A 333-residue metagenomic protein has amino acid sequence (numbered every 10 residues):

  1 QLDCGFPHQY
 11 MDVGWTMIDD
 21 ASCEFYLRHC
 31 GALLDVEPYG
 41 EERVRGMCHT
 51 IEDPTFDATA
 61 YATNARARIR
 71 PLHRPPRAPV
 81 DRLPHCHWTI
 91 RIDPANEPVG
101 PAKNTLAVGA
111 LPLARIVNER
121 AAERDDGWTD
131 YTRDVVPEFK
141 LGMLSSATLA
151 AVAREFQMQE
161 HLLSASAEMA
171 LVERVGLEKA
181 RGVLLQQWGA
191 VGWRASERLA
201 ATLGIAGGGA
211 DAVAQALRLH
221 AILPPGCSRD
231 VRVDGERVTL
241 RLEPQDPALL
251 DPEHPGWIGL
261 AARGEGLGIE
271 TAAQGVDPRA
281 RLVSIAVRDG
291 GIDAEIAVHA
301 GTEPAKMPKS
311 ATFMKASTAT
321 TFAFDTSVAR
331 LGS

Functional and structural regions predicted by a protein language model:
Q1-Y26, G31-D57, Y61-H87, D93-S333: N-terminal accessory segment detector
